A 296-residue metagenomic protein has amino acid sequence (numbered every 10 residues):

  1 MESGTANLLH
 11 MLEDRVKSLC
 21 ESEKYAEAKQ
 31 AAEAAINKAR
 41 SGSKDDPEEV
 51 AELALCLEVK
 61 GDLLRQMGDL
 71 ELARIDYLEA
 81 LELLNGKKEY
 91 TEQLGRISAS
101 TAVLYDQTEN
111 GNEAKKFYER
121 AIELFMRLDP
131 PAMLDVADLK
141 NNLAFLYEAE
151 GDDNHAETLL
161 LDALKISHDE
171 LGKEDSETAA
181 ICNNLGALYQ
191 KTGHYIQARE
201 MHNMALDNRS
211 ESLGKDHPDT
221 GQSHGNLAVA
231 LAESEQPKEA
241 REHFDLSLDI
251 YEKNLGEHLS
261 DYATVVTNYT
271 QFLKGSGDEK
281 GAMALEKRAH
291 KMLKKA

Functional and structural regions predicted by a protein language model:
E2-S3, S41-E48, G86-Y90, R127-P131 (+4 more regions): Short coil/turn linkers that connect adjacent helices within long alpha-helical scaffolds, especially alpha-solenoid
H10-E21, A51-Q66, E92-Q107, L134-A149 (+3 more regions): Conserved alpha-helical positions within TPR/SEL1-like repeat arrays
I36-K44, L81-G86, I122-R127, L164-D169 (+3 more regions): Amphipathic alpha-helical segments of tetratricopeptide repeats
Q107-E200, N208: Solenoidal tandem-repeat scaffolds enriched in leucines and small polar residues
F244-D249, T267, Q271-K295: TPR/TPR-like (Sel1-like) alpha-helical repeat modules
